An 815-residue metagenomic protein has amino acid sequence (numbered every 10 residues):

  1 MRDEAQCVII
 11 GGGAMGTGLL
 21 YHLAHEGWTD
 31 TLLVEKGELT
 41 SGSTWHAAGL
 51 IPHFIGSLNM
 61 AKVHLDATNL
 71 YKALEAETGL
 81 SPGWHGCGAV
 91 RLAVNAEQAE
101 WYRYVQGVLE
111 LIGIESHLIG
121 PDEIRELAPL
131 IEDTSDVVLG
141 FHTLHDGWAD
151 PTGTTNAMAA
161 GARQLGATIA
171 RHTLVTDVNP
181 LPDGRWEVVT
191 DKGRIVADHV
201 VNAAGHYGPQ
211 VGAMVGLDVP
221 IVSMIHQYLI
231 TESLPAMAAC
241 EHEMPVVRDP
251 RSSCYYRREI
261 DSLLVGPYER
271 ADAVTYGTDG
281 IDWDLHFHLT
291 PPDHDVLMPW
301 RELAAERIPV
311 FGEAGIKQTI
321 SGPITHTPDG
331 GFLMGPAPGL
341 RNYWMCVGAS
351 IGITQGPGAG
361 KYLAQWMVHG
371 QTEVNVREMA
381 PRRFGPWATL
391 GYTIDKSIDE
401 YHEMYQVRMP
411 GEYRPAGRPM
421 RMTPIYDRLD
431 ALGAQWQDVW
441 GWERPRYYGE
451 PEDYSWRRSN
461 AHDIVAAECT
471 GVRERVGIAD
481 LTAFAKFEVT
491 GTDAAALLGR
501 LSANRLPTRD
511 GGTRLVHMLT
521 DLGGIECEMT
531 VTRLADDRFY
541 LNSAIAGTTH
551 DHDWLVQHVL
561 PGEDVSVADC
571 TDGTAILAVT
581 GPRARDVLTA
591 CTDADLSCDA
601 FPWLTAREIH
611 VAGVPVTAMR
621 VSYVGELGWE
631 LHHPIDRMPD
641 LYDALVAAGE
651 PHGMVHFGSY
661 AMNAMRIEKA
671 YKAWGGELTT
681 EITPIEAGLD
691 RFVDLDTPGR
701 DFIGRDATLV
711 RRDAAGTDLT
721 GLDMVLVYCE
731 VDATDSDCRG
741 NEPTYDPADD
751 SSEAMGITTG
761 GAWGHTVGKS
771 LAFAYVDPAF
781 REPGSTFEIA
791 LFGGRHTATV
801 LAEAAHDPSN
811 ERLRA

Functional and structural regions predicted by a protein language model:
G18, D177-T290, P299-V310, T389-Y413 (+3 more regions): Flavin-dependent oxidoreductases
A24-W45: Glycine-rich FAD pyrophosphate-binding loop
A48-H53, A89-R91, L217-H242, P299 (+4 more regions): Central beta-strand plus flanking loop segment that forms part of the substrate or channel wall within the catalytic
G49-L127, R251-Y256, I260-G266, I398-P410 (+1 more regions): Dinucleotide-binding Rossmann-like beta1-alpha1 core, especially the glycine-rich loop that anchors the ADP
A73, H85, V94-R171, T176-G184 (+3 more regions): Flavin (FAD/FMN) cofactor-binding and adjacent substrate-gating region of FAD-dependent oxidoreductase domains
R251, I260, G280-G417: C-terminal catalytic lobe of FAD-dependent flavoproteins
P381-L519, G524-E526: Acidic, proline/glycine-enriched N-terminal capping motif
M409-Q437, R444-R446, E450, R457-N460 (+1 more regions): Conserved, structured C-terminal
